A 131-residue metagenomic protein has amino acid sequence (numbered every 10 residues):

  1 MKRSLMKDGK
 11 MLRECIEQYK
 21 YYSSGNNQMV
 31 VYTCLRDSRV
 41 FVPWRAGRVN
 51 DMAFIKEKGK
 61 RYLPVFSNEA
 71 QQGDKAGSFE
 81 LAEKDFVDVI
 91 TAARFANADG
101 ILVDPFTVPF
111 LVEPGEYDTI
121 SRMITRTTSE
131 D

Functional and structural regions predicted by a protein language model:
M1-D131: An interfacial alpha-helical scaffold signature
